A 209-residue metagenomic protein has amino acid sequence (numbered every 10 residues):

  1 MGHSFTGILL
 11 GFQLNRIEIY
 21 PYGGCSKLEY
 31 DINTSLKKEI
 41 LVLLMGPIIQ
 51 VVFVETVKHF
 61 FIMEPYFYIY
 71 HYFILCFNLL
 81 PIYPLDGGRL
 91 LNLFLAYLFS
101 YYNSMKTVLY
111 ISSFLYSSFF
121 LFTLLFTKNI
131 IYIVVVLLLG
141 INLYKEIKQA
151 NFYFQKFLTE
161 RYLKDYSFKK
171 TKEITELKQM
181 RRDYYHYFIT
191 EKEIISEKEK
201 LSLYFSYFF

Functional and structural regions predicted by a protein language model:
M1-F209: Hydrophobic transmembrane alpha-helices and their immediate loop junctions in multi-pass integral membrane proteins
